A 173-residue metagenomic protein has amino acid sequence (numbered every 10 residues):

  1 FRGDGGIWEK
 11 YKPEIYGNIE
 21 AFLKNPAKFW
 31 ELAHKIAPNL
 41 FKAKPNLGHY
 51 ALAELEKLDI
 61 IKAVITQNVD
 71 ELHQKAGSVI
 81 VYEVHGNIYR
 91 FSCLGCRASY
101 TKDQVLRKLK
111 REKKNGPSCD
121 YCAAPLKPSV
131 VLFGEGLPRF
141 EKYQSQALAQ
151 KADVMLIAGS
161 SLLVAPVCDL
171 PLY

Functional and structural regions predicted by a protein language model:
F1-Y173: Conserved catalytic core of sirtuin-type NAD+-dependent deacylases
